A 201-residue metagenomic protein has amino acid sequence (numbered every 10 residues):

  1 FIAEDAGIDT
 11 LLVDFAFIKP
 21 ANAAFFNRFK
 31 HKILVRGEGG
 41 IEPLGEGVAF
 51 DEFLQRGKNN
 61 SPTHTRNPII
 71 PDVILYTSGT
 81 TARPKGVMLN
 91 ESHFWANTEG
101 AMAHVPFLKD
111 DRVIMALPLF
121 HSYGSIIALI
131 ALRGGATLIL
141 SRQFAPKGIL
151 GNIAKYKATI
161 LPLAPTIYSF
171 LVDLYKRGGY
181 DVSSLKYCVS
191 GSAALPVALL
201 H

Functional and structural regions predicted by a protein language model:
F1-E52: Structural core segment of the AMP-binding/adenylate-forming
L11, P71, T77-T80, V113 (+4 more regions): Conserved S/T- and glycine-rich ATP-binding loop of Class I adenylate-forming
V13-A23, G39, L117, F144 (+1 more regions): Adenylate-forming
N27-K32, A136, S183-K186: A short helix->loop->beta-strand "cap" motif at the edges of active sites that frequently abuts
D51-Y76, R83, P106-R112: Conserved pre-ATP/AMP-binding loop-to-beta segment of ANL
T63, L75, K147-L150, R177: Short hydrophobic/charged patches on amphipathic alpha-helices used for structural packing and interfaces
D72-A96: Conserved AMP-binding A3 loop
W95-R112, F120-I160, F170, L174-Y175: Conserved AMP-binding/adenylation subdomain of ANL enzymes
